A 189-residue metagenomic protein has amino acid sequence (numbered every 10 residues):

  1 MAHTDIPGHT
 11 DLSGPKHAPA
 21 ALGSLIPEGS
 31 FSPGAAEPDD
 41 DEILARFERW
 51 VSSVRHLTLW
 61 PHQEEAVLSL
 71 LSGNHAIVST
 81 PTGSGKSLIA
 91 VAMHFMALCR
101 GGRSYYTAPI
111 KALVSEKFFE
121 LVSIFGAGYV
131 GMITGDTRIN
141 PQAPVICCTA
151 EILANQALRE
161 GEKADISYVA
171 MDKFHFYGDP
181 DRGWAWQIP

Functional and structural regions predicted by a protein language model:
M1-L68, S72-A76: Helicase-associated low-complexity/disordered flanking segments
T58-P189: Conserved P-loop/Walker A NTP-binding site and adjacent catalytic elements of P-loop NTPases
